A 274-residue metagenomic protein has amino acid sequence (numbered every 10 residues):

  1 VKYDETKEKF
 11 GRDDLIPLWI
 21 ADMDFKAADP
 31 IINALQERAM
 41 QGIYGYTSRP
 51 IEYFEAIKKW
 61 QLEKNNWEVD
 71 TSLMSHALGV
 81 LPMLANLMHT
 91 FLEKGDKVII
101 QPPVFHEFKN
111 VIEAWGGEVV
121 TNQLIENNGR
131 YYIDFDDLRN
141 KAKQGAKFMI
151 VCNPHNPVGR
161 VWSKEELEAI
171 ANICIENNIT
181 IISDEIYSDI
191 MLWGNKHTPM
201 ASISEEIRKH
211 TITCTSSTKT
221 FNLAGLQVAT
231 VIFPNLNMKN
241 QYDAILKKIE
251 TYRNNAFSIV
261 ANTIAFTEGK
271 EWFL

Functional and structural regions predicted by a protein language model:
V1-G79, N86, A265-E268: N-terminal small-domain helix-loop-helix segment of the aminotransferase-like
Y3, K141, K270-L274: Short, intrinsically disordered, charge-balanced linker/junction segments flanking boundaries in proteins
I16, F148, T180, I212: Short, Asp-centered acidic motifs that coordinate Mg2+ and/or phosphate in catalytic or ligand-binding sites
Y44-N172, D189-I190, H197-S202, E206: Conserved core of the PLP fold type I
S75, I99, V120, I182 (+2 more regions): Structural detector of well-ordered beta-strand residues that form the stable sheet scaffold of enzyme domains
N153, I181-I182: Residue-level marker for buried hydrophobic side chains located in beta-strands that build the well-ordered beta-sheet
E185: Walker B catalytic acidic pair
H210-L274: PLP-dependent aminotransferase class I/II
